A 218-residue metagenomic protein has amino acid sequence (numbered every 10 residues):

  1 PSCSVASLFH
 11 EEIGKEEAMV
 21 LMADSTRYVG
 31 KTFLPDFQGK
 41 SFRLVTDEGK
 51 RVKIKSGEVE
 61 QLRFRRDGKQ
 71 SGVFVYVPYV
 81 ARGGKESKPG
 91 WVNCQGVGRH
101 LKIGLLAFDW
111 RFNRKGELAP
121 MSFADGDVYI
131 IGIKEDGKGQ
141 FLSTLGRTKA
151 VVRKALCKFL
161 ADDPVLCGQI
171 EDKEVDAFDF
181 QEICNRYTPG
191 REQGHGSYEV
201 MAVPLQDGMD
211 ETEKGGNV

Functional and structural regions predicted by a protein language model:
P1-E12: Bacterial Sec-dependent N-terminal signal peptides
G14-M19: Short structural boundary motif marking the start of a folded domain
L21-A23, Y28-L166: Aromatic-patch recognition
A161-E213: C-terminal partner/receptor-binding element of secreted or periplasmic proteins
K214-V218: Short, solvent-exposed mixed-charge patches
